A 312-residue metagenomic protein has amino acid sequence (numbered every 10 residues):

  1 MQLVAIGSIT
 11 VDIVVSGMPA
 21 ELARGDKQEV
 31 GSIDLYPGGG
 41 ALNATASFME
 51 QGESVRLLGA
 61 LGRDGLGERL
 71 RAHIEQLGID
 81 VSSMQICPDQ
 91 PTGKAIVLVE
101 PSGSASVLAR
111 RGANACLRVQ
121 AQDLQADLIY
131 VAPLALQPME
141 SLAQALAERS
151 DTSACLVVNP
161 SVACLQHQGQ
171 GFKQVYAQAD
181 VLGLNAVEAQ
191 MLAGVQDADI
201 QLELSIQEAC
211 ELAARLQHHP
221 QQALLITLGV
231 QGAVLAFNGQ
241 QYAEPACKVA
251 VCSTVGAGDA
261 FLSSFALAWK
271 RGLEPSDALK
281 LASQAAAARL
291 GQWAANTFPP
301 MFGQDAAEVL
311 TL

Functional and structural regions predicted by a protein language model:
M1-A60, G65-E68: Glycine-rich phosphate/adenosyl-contacting loop at the front of the ribokinase-like
Q2-V4, D127-L128, V181, A223: Structural motif
L3, E29, V195-L312: Conserved phosphate-binding/catalytic region of the ribokinase-like
L3, S54-V55, V81, L156 (+2 more regions): Hydrophobic anchor at the start of a short beta-strand that flanks the dinucleotide cofactor-binding loop
A46, K94-L98, S106, G232-A236: Short beta-strand scaffold segments in enzyme catalytic cores
H73-Q90: A glycine-rich helix N-cap at a beta->alpha junction
I86, A95-E140: Conserved phosphate-binding/catalytic loop of the ribokinase/pfkB sugar-kinase fold
L128-Q207, G232-A233: Conserved beta-alpha-beta core of the PfkB/ribokinase-like small-molecule kinase fold
